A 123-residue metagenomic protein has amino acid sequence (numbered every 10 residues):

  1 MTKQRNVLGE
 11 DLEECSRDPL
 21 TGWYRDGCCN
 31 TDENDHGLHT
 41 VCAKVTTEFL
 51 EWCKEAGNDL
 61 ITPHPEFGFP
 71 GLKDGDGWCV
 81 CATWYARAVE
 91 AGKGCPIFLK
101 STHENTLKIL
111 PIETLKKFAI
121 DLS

Functional and structural regions predicted by a protein language model:
M1-F49, I112, A119-D121: Extended boundary segments
T47-E51, W84-Y85: Short, charged/polar surface micro-motifs in flexible loops or helix N-caps
I61-G68: Short alpha-helix capping/helix-loop boundary micro-motifs
Y85-K108: Short, compositionally biased
H103-S123: Glycine- and charge-enriched low-complexity intrinsically disordered segments
